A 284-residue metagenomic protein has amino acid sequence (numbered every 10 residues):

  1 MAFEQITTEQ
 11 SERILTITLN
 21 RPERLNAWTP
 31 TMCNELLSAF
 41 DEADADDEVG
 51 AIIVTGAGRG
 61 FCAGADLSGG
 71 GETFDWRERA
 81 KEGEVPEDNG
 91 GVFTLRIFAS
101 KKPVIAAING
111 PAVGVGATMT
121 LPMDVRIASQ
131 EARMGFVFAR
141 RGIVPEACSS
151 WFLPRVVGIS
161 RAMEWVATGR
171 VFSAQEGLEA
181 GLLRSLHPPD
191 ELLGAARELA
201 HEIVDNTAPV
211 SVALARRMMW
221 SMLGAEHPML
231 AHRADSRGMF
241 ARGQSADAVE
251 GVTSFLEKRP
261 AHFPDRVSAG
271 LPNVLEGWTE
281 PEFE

Functional and structural regions predicted by a protein language model:
M1-A57, E276-E284: Conserved CoA-thioester-binding segment of acyl-CoA-metabolizing enzymes
I17, R21, L36, V54 (+6 more regions): Terminal peptide-recognition signature
P22, E42, I127-A132, L183-R233 (+4 more regions): C-terminal long alpha-helix characteristic of the crotonase
R24, G56-A99, A112, R140-G142 (+1 more regions): Glycine- (often His-adjacent) and acidic-residue-rich active-site loop that binds/positions the CoA thioester
P30, L95-V210, S245, V249 (+1 more regions): Crotonase-fold acyl-CoA enzyme core
W165-G169, A215-M219, M239, F255: Short alpha-helical scaffolding segments that buttress acidic/His motifs in well-ordered protein cores
